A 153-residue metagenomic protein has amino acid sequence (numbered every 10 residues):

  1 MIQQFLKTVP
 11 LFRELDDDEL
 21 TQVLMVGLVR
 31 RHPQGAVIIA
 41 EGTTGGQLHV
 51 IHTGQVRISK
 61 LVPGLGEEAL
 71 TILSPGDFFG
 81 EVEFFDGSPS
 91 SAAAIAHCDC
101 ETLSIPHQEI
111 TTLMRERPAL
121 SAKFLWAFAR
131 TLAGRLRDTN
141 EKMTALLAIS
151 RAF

Functional and structural regions predicted by a protein language model:
M1-F153: Cytosolic regulatory regions built on CNB/CRP/Popeye-like sensor folds
